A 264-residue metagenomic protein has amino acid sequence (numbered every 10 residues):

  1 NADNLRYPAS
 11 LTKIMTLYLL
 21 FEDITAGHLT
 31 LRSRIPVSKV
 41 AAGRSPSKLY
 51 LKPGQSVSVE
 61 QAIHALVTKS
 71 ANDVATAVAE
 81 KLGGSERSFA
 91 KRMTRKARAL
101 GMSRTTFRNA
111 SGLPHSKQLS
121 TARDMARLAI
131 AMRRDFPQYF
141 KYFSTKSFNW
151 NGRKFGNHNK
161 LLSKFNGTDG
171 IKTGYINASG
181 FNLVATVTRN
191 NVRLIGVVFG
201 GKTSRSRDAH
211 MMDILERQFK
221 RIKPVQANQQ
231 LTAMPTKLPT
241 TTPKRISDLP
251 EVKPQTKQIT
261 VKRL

Functional and structural regions predicted by a protein language model:
N1-R123, R133: Active-site-adjacent loops and short helices of periplasmic peptidoglycan-processing enzymes
M102, T106, P114-L119, R123-L264: Domain-terminus/edge residues, biased toward the C-terminal soluble/receptor-binding domains of extracytoplasmic
